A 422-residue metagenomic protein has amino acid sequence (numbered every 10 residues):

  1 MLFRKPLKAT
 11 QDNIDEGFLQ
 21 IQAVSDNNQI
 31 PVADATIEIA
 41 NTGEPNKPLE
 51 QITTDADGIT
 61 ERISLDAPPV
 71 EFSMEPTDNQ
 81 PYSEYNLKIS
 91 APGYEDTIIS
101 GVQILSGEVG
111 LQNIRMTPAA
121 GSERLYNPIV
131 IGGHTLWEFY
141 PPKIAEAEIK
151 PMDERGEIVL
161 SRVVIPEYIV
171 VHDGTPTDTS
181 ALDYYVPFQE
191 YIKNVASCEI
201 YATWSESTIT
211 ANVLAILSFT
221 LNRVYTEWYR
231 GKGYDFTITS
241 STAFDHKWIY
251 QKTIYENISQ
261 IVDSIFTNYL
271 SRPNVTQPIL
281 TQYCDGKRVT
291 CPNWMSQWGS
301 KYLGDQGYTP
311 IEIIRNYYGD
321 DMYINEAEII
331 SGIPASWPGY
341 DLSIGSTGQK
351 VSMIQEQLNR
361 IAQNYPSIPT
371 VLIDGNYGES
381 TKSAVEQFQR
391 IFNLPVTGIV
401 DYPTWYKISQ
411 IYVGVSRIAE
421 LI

Functional and structural regions predicted by a protein language model:
M1-V32, E44, I52: Beta-strand-rich domain onsets/edges
L2-F3, D12, D34, E38 (+4 more regions): Conserved, single-site charged/polar hotspot
F18-Q20, D34-T36, E84-N86: Exposed beta-strand and adjacent loop surfaces of beta-rich binding modules that mediate intermolecular recognition
N27, N41-P45, G93-E95: Solvent-exposed strand-loop boundary residues in beta-sheet-rich modules
G43, L49, V70-S73: Contiguous segments within soluble domain cores/interaction surfaces
D55-N79: Short, surface-exposed beta-strand/beta-hairpin micro-motifs centered on an aromatic residue
V70-S100: A short, solvent-exposed loop/turn motif at the edges and junctions of modular extracellular/periplasmic domains
